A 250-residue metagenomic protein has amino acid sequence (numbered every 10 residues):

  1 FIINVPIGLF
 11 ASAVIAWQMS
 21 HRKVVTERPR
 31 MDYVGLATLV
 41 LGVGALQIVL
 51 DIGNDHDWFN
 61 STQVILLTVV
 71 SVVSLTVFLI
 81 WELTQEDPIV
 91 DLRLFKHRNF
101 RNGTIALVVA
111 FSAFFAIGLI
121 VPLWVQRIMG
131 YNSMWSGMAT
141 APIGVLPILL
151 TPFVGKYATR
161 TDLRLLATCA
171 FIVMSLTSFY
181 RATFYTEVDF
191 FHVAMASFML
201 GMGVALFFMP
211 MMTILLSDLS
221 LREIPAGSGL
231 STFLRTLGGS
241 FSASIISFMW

Functional and structural regions predicted by a protein language model:
F1, L50, N54, V125-Q126 (+3 more regions): Interfacial helix-cap and linker-helix signal at transmembrane-aqueous boundaries of multi-pass secondary transporters
F1-G35, I52, T62, N132 (+1 more regions): Helix-loop-helix hairpins in multi-pass membrane proteins, especially solute transporters
I3-V5, V34, D57-V70, S74-A226: Transmembrane core module of solute transporters
V5-V24, V40-I52, V70-Q85: C-terminal membrane-cytosol helix-exit motif in multi-pass small-molecule transporters
P6-A11, A116-G118, V173-L176, F241-W250: Hydrophobic alpha-helical transmembrane segments that constitute the membrane-spanning cores of multi-pass membrane
A13, G44, I148-F153, P210 (+2 more regions): Residue-level hotspots within transmembrane alpha-helices of multi-pass secondary transporters
W17, Q47-I48, I80, L119 (+3 more regions): Transmembrane alpha-helix boundary and packing residues in multipass membrane permease domains and related
E223-W250: A late C-terminal transmembrane helix in Major Facilitator Superfamily
